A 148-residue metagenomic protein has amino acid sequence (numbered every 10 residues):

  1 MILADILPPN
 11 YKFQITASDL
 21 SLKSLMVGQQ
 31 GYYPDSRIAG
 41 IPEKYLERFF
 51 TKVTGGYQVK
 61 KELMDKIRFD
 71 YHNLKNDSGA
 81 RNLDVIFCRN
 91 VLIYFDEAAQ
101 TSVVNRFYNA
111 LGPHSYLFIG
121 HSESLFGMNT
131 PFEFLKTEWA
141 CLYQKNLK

Functional and structural regions predicted by a protein language model:
M1-P9: Conserved SAM-binding loop of SAM-dependent methyltransferases across substrates and taxa, primarily the Class I
I2-L3, Y33-P34, V103-N105, L135-K136: Glycine-rich, phosphate-binding/catalytic loops in enzymes
P9-F87, V91-Y94, A98-S102, S124-F126: Extended basic-aromatic, gly/pro-enriched interface segments that bind polyanionic ligands
Y11-F13, S115, F132: A structural micro-motif
V85, M128-K148: Core SAM-dependent methyltransferase catalytic element
C88, H114, A140: Active-site lining segments that contact anionic ligands and/or coordinate catalytic metals
T101-P113: A short glycine-rich, Lys/Arg-flanked "PGG" loop and its adjoining helix->strand segment in the class I
P113-H121: Conserved beta-strand signature within the Rossmann-like core of class I S-adenosyl-L-methionine
